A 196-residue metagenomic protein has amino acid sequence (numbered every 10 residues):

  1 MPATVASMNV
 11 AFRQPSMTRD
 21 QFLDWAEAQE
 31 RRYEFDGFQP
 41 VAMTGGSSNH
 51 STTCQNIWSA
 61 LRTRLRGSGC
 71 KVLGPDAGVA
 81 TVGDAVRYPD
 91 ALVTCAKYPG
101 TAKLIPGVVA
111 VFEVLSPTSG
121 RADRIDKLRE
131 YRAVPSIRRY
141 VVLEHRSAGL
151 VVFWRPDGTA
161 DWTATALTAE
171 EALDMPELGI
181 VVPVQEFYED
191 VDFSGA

Functional and structural regions predicted by a protein language model:
M1-A196: Gly/Pro/Ser/Thr-rich low-complexity, intrinsically disordered segments predominantly at protein N-termini
